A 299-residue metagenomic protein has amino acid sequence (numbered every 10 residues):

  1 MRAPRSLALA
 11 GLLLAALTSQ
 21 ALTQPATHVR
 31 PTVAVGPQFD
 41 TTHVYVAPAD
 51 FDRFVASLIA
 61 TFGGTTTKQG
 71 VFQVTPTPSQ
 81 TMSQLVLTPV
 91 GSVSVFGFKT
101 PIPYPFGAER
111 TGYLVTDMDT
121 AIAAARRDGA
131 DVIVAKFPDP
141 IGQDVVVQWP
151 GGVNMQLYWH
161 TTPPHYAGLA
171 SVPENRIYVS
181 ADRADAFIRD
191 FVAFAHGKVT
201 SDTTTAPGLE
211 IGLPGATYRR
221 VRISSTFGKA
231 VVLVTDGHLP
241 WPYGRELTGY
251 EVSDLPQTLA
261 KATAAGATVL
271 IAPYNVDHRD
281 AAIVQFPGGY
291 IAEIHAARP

Functional and structural regions predicted by a protein language model:
M1-L9: Bacterial N-terminal signal peptides that target proteins for export
A8-S19: Bacterial N-terminal signal peptides
S19-H28: Signal peptide processing junction and immediate N-terminal pro/mature segment of secreted/exported proteins
V33-G36, H43-V90, R127, A135-P150 (+4 more regions): Core segments of cupin and vicinal oxygen chelate
P37-A49, Q84-V86, F98-A124, Q143-Q148 (+3 more regions): Vicinal oxygen chelate
S94-F98, A130-I133: Catalytic cores of nucleotide-enabled group-transfer and carboxylate-activating enzymes in metabolic and assembly-line
V145-Y166: Short, structured interface segments
T248, D254-P256, T263-P299: Hydrophilic extracytoplasmic domains
